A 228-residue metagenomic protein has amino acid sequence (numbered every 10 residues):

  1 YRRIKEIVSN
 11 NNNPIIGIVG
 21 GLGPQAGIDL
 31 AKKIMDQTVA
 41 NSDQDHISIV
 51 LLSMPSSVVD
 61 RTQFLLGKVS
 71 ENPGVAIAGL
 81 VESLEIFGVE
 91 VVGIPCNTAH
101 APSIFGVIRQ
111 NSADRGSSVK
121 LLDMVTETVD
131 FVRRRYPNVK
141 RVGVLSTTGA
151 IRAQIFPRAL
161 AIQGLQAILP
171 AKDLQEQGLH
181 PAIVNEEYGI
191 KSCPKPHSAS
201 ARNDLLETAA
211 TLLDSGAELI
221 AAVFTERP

Functional and structural regions predicted by a protein language model:
Y1-P228: Non-catalytic structural scaffold of enzyme domains
